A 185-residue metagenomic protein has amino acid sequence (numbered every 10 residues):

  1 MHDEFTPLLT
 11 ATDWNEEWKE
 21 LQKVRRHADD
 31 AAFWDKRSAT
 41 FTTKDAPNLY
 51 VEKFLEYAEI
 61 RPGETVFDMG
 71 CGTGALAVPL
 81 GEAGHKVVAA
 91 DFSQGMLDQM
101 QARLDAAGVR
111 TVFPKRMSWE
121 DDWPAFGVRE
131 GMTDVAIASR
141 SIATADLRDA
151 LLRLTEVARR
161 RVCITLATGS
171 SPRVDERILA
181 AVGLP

Functional and structural regions predicted by a protein language model:
M1-E59: Conserved class I S-adenosyl-L-methionine
G63-G72: Conserved class I S-adenosyl-L-methionine
T73-D121: Class I SAM-dependent methyltransferase SAM/SAH-binding core
D121-E130: Short conserved loop adjoining the S-adenosyl-L-methionine
D134, R160: Conserved acidic residues
I137: A conserved beta-strand element that flanks and buttresses the S-adenosyl-L-methionine
I142-T155: A short, conserved alpha-helix within the catalytic core of class I
R161-L184: Conserved class I S-adenosyl-L-methionine
